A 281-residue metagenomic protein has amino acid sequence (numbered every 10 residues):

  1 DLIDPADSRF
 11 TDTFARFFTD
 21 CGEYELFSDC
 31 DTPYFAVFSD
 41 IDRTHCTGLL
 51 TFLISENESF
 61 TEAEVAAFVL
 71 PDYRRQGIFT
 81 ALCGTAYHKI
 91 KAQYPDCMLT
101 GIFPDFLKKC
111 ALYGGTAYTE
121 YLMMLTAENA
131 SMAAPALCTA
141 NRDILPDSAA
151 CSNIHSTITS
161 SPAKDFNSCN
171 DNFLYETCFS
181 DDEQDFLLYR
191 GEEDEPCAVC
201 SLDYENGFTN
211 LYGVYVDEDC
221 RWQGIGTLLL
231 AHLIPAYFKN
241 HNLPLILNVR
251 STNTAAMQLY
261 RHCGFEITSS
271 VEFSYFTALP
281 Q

Functional and structural regions predicted by a protein language model:
D1-L26, Y121-S180, R190: Short amphipathic alpha-helix that is part of the acyltransferase structural core
I3-A6, G22-G84, H88-I90, C200-T209: Conserved donor-binding loop and adjoining core beta-sheet/short helix segment in diverse acyl/aminoacyl transferases
T32-V37, L49, E120, E183-L187 (+3 more regions): Short hydrophobic/aromatic beta-strand element in the GNAT-like acyltransferase core that lines or flanks the acyl-donor
H45-G48, Y118-T119, P196-A198, S269: A structural microfeature
E62, I90-P104, F238-N248: Conserved GNAT acetyl-CoA-binding A-motif
E64-R75, V214-R221, R250: A short, internal acetyl-CoA/4′-phosphopantetheine-binding micro-motif in the GNAT/acyltransferase core
R75-H88, V216, W222-P235, Q258-H262: Conserved acetyl-CoA-binding loop-helix of GNAT-fold acetyltransferases
T80, Y94-P95, F103-E120, T227 (+1 more regions): Conserved active-site alpha-helix within GNAT-family acetyltransferase domains
